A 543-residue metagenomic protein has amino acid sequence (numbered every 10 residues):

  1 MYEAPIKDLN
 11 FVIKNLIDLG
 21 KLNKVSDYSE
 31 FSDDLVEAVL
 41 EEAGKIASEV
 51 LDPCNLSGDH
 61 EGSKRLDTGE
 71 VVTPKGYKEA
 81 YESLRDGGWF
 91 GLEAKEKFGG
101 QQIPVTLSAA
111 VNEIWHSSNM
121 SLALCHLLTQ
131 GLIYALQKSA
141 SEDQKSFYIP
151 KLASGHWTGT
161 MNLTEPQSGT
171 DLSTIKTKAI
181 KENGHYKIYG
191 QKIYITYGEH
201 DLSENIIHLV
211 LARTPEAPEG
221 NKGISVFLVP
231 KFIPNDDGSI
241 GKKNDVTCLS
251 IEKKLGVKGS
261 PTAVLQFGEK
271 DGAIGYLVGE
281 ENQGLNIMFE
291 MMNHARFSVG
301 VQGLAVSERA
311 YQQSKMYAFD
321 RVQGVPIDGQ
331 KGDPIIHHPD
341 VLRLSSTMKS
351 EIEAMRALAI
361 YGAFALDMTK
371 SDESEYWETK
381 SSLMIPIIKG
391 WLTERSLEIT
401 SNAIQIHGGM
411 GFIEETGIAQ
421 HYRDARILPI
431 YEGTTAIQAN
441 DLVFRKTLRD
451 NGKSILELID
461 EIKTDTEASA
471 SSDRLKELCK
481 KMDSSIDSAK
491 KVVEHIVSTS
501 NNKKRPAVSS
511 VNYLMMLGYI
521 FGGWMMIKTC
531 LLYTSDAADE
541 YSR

Functional and structural regions predicted by a protein language model:
M1-A123, D143, F147: Amphipathic, small/basic residue-rich leader segments at the start of a protein or domain
Y2, D8, G88, K181 (+3 more regions): Alpha-helix capping/hinge segments and adjacent helical runs
V71-K78, T160-I180, Q191-G198, E378-T393 (+2 more regions): Flexible, glycine/threonine-enriched loop-and-boundary segments that flank and lead into catalytic domains of large
L128-T129, A140-G184, Q191, I360-E378 (+3 more regions): Internal maturation/activation junctions in enzymes
H185, Y189-K243: A short core secondary-structure module
Y194-T196, I233-L249, K254, P261-A295 (+2 more regions): A glycine-rich, basic-preceded beta-loop-alpha segment at the flavin cofactor/substrate interface of flavin-utilizing
R296-T369, G452-D460, D465-N501, P506-C530: Extended amphipathic alpha-helical segments enriched in small hydrophobics
Y533-E540: Conserved small/polar residues in nucleotide/adenosyl-binding loops
